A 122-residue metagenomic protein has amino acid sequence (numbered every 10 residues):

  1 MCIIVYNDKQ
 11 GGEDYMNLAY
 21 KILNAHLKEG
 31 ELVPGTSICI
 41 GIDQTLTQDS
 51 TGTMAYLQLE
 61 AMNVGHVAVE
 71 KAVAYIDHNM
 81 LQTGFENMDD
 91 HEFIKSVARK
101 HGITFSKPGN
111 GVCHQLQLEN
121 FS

Functional and structural regions predicted by a protein language model:
M1-C2, K100: Low-complexity, intrinsically disordered short peptide segments enriched in small/polar/basic residues
I3-G12: Short, positively charged and aromatic/hydrophobic N-terminal segments
G11-S122: Fe-S-dependent hydro-lyases/dehydratases of central metabolism
